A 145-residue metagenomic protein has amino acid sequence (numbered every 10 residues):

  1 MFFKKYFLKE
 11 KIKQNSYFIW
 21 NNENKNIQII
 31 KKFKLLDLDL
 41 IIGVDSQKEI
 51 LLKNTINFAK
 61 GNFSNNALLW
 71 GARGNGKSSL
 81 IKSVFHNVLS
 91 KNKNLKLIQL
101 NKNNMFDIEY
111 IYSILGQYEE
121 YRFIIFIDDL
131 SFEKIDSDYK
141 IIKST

Functional and structural regions predicted by a protein language model:
M1-I29: Interdomain "pre-motor" coupling segment immediately N-terminal to P-loop NTPase/helicase cores
N26-I50: Dynamic helix-loop-helix/coil hinge segments at AAA+ ATPase domain boundaries and subdomain interfaces
I30-K32, I56-S64: Phosphate-binding P-loop
I41, N87-R122, D129-I135: AAA+/P-loop NTPase substrate/partner-engagement loops
S46-K60: Pre-Walker A adenine-sensing motif
G61-I81: Walker A/P-loop nucleotide-binding motif
K82-H86: A conserved segment at the C-terminal end of the G1
D136-T145: Substrate-gripping "pore-loop 1 plus following alpha2 helix"
